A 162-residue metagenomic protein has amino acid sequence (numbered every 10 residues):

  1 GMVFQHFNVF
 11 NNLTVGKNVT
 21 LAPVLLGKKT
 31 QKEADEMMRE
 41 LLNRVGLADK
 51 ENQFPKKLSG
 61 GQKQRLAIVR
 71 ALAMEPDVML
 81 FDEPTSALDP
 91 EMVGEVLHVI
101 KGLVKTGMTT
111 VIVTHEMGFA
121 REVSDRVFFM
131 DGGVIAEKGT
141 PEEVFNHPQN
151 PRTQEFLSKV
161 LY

Functional and structural regions predicted by a protein language model:
G1-P141: ABC family nucleotide-binding domain
K138, E142-Y162: C-terminal boundary and immediately downstream tail of ABC-type ATPase nucleotide-binding domains
